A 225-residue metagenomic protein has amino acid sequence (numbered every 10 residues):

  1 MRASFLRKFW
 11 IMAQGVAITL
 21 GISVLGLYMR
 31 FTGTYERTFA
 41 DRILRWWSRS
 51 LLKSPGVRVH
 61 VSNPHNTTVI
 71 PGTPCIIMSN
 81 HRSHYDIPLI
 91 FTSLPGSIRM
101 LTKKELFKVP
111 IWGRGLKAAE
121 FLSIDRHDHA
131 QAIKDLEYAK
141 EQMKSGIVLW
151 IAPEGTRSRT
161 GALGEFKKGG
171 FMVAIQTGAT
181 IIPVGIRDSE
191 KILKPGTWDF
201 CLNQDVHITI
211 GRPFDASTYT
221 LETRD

Functional and structural regions predicted by a protein language model:
M1-R30, F39-R45, T67-V69, E222-D225: Membrane-interfacial terminal anchoring regions of lipid-handling membrane enzymes
T19-T34, T38-D41, K53-S54, V69-H129: Catalytic core of membrane glycerolipid acyltransferases/transacylases, capturing the structured, soluble-facing
P55-N63, A132-I133, E190-L193: Short gly/ser/thr-rich secondary-structure transition/capping motifs
V61, I77, M100-L101, I208-I210: Generic preference for hydrophobic
P74-I76, G146-A152: Residue-level preference for the first positions of well-ordered beta-strands
H81-S83, E154-S158: Short glycine-rich anion-binding loops that position phosphate/pyrophosphate groups of nucleotides and phosphorylated
I111-G113, I147-W150, R159-E222: A cross-family acyltransferase "interaction/gating" segment
Q131-K140: Anionic-ligand binding region
